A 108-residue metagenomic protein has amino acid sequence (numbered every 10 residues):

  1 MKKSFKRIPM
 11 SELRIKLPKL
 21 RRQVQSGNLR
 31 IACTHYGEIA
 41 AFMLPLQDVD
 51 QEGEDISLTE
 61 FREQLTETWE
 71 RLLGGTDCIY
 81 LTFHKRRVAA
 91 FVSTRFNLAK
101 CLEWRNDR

Functional and structural regions predicted by a protein language model:
M1-M10, A40, Q47-Q51: Extended, non-globular alpha-helical segments
K2, Q23-Q25, H35, D50 (+1 more regions): A generic structural signal for short, solvent-exposed coil/turn residues that cap or connect secondary-structure
R7, S26, R30-A32, D55-I56: Short N-terminal helix-initiation segments at or just after the protein's N-terminus
M10-S26, L58-G75: The conserved cystathionine-beta-synthase
G27, I31-Y36, T66, L73-T76 (+1 more regions): Major-groove DNA-recognition helix of helix-turn-helix-type DNA-binding domains
A32, E38-D48, D55, Y80 (+1 more regions): Short beta->alpha transition motifs characteristic of CBS
G37, F61, K85: Terminal peptide-recognition signature
Q51-E67, F96-R108: Short interaction-prone segments
